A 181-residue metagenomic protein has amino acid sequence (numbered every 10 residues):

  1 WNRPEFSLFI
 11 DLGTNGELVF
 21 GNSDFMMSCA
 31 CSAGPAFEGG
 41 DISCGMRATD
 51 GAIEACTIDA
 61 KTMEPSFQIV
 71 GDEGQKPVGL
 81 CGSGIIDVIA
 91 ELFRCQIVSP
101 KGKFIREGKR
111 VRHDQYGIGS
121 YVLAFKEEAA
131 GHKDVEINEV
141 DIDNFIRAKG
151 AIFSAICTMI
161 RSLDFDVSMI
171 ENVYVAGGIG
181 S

Functional and structural regions predicted by a protein language model:
W1-G84: Glycine-rich phosphate-binding loop of actin/hexokinase-like ATP-binding domains
W1-R3, D24, I58-K61, A90-V98 (+1 more regions): Generic secondary-structure signature for well-ordered alpha-helical cores
C44-A60, K101-S120, A176: An acidic intrinsically disordered interaction segment
V78-G84, A90-F93, I97, A151 (+2 more regions): C-terminal region/appendage detector
I86-A148: Gly/charged contiguous loops adjacent to phosphate- or pyrophosphate-bearing nucleotide/cofactor binding elements
I146-S168: Phosphate/ATP-binding catalytic cores across multiple sugar-kinase/actin-like superfamilies, primarily ASKHA
V167-S181: Glycine-rich phosphate-binding loops at beta-strand->alpha-helix junctions
